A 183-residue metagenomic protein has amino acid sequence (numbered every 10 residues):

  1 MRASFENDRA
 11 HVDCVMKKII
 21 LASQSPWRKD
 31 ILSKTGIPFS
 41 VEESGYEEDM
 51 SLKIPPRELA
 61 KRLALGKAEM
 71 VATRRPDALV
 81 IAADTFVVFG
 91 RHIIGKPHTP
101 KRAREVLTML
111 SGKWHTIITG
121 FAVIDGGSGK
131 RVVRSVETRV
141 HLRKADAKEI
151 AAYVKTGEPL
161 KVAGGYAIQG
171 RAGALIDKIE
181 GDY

Functional and structural regions predicted by a protein language model:
M16-I37: N-terminal beta1-alpha1 ligand-phosphate binding loop
K17-I20, P55-Y183: Anionic-ligand binding patches
S23-S25, S44, S111: Short linear Ser/Thr-Pro motifs
D30-K34, S51-L52, T73-R74: Short loop/helix-cap segments at secondary-structure boundaries that form the rim of catalytic
G36-S51, R131-E137: Short glycine-rich, Thr/Ser-proximal phosphate-binding strand/loop in the N-terminal lobe of ATP-dependent enzymes
